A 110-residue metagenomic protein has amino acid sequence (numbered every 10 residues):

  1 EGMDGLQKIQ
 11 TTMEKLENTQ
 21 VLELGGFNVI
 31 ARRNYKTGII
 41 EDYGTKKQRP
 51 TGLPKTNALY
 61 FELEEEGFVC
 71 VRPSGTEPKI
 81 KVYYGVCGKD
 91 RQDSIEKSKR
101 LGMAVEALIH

Functional and structural regions predicted by a protein language model:
E1-R72, K79-Y83, D90-I95, G102-H110: Phosphate-binding and adjacent anionic-ligand microenvironments
